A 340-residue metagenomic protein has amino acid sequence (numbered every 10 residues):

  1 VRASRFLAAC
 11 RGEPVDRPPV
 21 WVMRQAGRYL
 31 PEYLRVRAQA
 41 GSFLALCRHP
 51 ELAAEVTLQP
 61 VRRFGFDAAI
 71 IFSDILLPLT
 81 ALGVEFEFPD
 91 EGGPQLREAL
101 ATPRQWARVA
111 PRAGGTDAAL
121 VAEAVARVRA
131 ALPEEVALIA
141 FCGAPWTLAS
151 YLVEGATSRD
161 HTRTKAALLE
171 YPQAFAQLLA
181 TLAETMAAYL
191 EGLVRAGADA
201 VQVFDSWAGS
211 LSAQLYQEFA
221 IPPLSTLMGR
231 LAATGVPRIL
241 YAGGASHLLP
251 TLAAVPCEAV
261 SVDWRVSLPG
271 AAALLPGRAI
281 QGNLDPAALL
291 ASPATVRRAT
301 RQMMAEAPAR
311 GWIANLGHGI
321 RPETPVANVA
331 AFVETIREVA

Functional and structural regions predicted by a protein language model:
V1-F88, I221, R297, V326-A340: N-terminal basic, low-complexity leaders that serve as flexible interaction/assembly modules and, when applicable, as
R5, A9-Q25, F66-L96, T116-D160: Glycine-rich, aromatic-flanked loop segments that form ligand/cofactor-binding clefts across common enzyme folds
C10-P14, L34-G41, A110, L168 (+2 more regions): Generic secondary-structure transition motif, activating predominantly at the C-termini of alpha-helices
R28, A101-T102, T157-S158: Short connector loops/turns at beta-strand edges and beta->alpha or beta->beta junctions
R35-C47, P103-G114, A233, A253: Short, basic, glycine/proline-bearing loop/turn elements
A68-D90, L96-G114, A198-Y216, G317-G319: Glycine-rich, proline-tolerant flexible connector loops at the mouths of alpha/beta enzymes
D117-A340: Active-site loop segments of alpha/beta catalytic cores
